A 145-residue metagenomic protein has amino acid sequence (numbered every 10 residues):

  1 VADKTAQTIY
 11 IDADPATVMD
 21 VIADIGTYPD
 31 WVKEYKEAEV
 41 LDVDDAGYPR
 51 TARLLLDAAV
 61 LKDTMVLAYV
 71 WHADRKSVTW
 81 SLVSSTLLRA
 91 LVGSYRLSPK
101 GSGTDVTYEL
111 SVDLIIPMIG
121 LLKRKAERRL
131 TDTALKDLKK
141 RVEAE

Functional and structural regions predicted by a protein language model:
V1-Y48, T133: Hydrophobic ligand-binding cavity/cleft-lining segments
T5, I9, L54, L87-L88 (+1 more regions): Amphipathic alpha-helical hairpins
P29-D30, E37, L41-D44, L55-D105 (+4 more regions): Hydrophobic-ligand binding "helix-grip"
R50-A52: Short, well-structured hydrophobic secondary-structure segments
S111-T133: A short acidic/glycine-rich loop-to-helix N-cap element
